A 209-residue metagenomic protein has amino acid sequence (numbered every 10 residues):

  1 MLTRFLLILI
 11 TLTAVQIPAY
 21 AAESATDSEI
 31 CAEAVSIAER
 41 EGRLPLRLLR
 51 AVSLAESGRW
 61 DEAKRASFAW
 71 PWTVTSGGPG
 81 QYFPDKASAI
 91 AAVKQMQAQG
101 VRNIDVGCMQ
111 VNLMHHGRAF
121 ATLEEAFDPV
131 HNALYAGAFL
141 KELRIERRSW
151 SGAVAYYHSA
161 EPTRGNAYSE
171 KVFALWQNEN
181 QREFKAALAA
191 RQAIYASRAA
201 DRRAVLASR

Functional and structural regions predicted by a protein language model:
M1-L2: N-terminal secretory signal peptides that target proteins for export/translocation
F5-V15: Bacterial N-terminal signal peptides
I17-A21: Sec/Tat signal peptide C-region and signal peptidase I cleavage site
A22-K185: Catalytic glycan-binding domains that act on GlcNAc-containing polysaccharides
F184-R209: Low-complexity, Gly/Ser/Thr/Pro-rich intrinsically disordered linker/tail segments
